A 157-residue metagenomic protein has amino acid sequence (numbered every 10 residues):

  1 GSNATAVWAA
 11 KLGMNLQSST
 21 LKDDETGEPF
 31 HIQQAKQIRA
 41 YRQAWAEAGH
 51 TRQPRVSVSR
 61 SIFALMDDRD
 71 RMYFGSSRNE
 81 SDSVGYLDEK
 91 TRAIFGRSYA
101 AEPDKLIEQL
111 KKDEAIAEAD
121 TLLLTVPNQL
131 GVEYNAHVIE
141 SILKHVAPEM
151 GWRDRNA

Functional and structural regions predicted by a protein language model:
G1-A157: Active-site-adjacent structural elements that line small-molecule/cofactor binding pockets in enzymes
